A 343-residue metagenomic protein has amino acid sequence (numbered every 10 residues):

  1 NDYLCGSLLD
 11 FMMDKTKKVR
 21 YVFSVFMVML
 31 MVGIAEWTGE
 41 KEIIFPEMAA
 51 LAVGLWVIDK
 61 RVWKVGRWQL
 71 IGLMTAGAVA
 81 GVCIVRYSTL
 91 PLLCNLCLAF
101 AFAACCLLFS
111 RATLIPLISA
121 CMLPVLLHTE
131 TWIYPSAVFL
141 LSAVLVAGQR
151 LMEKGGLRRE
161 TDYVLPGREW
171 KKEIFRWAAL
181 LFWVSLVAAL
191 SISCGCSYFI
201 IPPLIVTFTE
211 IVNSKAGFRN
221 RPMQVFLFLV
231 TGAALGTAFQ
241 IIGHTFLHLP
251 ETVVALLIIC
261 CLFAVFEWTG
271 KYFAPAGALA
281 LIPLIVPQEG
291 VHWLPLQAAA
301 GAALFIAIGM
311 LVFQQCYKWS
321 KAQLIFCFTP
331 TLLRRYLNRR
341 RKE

Functional and structural regions predicted by a protein language model:
N1-Y3, G277: Short intrinsically disordered, low-complexity coil segments enriched in acidic
Y3-T75, V79, P91-C97, L127-V265 (+2 more regions): Alpha-helical transmembrane segments and their membrane-interface boundaries that form or gate the permeation pathway
P46-M48, L114-A120, I200-P203, F273-L279: Transmembrane helix boundary and interhelical junction motifs in multipass membrane proteins
G81-V85: Glycine-rich, N-terminal phosphate-binding loop and its surrounding beta-alpha-beta segment
L96-R111, A120-L127: A generic, well-ordered mixed alpha/beta core segment in the N-terminal half of proteins
F102-F109, T113, I259-Y272, A278-A280: Hydrophobic alpha-helical membrane segments
L117-L123, L227-G232, A276-L284: Central hydrophobic cores of alpha-helical transmembrane segments in multi-pass integral membrane proteins
